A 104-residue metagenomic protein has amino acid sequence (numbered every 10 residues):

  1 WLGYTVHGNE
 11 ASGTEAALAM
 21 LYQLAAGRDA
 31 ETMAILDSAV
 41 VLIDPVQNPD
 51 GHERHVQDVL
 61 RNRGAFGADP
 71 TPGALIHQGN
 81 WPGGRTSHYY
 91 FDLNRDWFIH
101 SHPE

Functional and structural regions predicted by a protein language model:
W1-Y4, A11-E104: Active-site/substrate-binding loop(s) of hydrolase catalytic cores
